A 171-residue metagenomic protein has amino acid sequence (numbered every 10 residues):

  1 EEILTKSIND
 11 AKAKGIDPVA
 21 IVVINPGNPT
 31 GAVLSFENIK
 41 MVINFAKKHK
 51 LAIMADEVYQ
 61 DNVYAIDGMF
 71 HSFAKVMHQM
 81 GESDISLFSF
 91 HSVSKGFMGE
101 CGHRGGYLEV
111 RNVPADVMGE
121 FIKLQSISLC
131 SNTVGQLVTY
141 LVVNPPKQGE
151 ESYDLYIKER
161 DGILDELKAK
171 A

Functional and structural regions predicted by a protein language model:
E1-M69: Active-site phosphate-binding strand-loop segment of PLP-dependent enzymes
A11, K75-L164, K168: Conserved core segment of the aminotransferase class I/II
